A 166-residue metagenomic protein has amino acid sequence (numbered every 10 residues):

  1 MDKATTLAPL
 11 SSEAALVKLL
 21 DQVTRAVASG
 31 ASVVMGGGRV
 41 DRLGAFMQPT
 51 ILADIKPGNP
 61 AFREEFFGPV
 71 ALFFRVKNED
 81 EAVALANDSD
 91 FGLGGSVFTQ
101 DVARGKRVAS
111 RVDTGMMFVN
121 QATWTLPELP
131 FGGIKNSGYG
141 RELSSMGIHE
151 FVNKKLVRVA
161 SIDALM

Functional and structural regions predicted by a protein language model:
M1-P57, L85, V119, A164-M166: ALDH superfamily catalytic-core signature
R39, F46-M166: Conserved C-terminal structural/oligomerization subdomain of aldehyde/semialdehyde dehydrogenase
